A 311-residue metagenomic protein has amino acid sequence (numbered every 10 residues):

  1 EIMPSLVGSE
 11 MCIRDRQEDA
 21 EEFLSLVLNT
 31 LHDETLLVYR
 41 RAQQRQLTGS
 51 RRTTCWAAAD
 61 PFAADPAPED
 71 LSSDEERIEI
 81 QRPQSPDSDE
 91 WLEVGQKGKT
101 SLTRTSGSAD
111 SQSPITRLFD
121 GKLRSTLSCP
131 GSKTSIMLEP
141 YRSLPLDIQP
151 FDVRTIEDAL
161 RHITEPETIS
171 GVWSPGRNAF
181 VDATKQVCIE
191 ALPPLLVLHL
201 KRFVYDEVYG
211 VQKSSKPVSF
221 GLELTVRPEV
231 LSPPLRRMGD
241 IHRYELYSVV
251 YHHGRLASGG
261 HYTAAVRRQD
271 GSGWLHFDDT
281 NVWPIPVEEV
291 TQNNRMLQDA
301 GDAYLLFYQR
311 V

Functional and structural regions predicted by a protein language model:
E1-G8, I13: Single conserved hydrophobic/aromatic residue that forms the stacking wall/gate of nucleotide- or nucleobase-binding
E10, N29, G49-P61, Q149-E157 (+1 more regions): Eukaryote-specific, cytoplasm-facing alpha-helical/coiled-coil scaffolding segments in long proteins
R14-E18: Conserved, non-catalytic sequence blocks in retroelement Pol enzymes and Pol-derived host proteins
L24-V27: Non-catalytic interaction/clamp surfaces of large macromolecular machines
N29-E75: Internal, charge-rich low-complexity segments
T54-W56, P61, D110-L118: Conserved beta-strand/loop block within the catalytic cores of divalent metal-dependent phospho-transfer/hydrolysis
A64, E69-L71, E76-G98, T105-A109 (+2 more regions): Exposed substrate/partner-binding surface patches
